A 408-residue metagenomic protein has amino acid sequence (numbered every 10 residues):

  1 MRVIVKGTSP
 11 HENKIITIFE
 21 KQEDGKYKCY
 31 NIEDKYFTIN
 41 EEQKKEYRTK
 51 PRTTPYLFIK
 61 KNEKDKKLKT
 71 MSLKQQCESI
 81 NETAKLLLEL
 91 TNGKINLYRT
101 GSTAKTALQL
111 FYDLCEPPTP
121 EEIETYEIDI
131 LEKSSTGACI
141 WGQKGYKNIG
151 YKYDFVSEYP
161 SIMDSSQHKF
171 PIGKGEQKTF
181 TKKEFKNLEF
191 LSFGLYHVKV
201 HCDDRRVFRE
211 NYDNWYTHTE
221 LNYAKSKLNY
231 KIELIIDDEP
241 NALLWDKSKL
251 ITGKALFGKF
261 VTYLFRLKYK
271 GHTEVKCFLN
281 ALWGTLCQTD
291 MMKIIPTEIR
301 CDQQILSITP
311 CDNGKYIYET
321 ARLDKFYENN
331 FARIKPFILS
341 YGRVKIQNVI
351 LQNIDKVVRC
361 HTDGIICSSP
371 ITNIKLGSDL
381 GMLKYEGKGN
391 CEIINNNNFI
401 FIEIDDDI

Functional and structural regions predicted by a protein language model:
M1-I408: Conserved acidic
